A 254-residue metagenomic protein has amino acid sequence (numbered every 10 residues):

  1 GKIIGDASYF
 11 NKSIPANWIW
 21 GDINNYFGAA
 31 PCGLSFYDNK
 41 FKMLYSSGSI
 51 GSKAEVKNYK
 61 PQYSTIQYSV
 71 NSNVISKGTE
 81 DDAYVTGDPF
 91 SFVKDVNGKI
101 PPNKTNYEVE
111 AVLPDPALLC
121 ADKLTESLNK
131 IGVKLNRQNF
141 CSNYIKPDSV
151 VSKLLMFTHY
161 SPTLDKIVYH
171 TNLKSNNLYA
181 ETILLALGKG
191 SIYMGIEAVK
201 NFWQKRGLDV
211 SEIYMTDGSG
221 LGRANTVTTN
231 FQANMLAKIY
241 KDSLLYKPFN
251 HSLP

Functional and structural regions predicted by a protein language model:
G1-T79: Polar, glycine-rich mid-to-C-terminal structural blocks that act as macromolecule-binding/assembly scaffolds
I75-N250: A small/polar active-site loop signature that marks catalytic segments
S252-P254: Short, intrinsically disordered, charge-balanced linker/junction segments flanking boundaries in proteins
